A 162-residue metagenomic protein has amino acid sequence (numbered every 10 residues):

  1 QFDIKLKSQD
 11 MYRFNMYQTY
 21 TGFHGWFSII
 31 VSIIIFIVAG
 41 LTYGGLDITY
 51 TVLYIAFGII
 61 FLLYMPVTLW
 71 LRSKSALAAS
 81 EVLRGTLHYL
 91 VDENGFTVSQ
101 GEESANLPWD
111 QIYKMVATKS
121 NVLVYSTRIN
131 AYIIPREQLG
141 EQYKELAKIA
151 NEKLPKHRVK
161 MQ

Functional and structural regions predicted by a protein language model:
Q1-V38: N-terminal membrane-targeting/pre-transmembrane regions
K7, F96-T97, A105-S120: Phosphoinositide-dependent membrane-docking surfaces
V38-L46: Juxtamembrane "helix-exit" motif on the non-cytosolic side of transmembrane helices
G45-I60: Hydrophobic alpha-helical transmembrane segments
M65-N106: Conserved beta-hairpin
E103-N106, Y113-M115, I129-Y132, G140: Short, surface-exposed beta-strand-loop junctions and turns on beta-sheet-rich folds
V122-Q162: A membrane-cytosol interface segment of integral membrane proteins
